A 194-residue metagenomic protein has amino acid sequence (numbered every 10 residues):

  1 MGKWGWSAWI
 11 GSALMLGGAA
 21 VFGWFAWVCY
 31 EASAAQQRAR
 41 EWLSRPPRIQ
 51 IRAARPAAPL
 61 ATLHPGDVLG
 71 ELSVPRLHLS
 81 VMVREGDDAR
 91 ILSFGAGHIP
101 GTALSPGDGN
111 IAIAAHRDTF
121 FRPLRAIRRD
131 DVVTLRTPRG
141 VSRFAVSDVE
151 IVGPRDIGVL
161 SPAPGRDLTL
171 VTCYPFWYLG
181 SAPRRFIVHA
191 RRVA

Functional and structural regions predicted by a protein language model:
G2-A194: Solvent-exposed, non-transmembrane regions of membrane-associated and secreted proteins
